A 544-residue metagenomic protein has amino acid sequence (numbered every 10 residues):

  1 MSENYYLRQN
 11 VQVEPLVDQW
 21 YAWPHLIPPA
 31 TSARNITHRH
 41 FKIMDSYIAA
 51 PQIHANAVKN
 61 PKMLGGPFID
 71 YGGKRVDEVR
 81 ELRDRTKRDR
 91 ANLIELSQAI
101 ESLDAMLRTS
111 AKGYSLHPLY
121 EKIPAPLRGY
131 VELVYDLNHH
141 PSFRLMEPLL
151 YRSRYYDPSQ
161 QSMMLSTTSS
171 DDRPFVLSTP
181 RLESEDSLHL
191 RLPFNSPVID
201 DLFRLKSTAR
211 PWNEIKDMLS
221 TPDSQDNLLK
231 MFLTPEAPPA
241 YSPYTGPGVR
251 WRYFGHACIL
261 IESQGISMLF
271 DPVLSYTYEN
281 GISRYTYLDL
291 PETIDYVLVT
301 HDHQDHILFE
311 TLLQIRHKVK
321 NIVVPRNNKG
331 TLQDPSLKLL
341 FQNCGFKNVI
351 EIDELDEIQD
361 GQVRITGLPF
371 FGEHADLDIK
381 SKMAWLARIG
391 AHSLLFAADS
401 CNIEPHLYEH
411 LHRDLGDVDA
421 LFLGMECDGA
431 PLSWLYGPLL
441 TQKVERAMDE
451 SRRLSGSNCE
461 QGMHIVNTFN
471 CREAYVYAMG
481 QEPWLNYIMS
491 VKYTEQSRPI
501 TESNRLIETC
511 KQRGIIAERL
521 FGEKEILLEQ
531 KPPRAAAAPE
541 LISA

Functional and structural regions predicted by a protein language model:
S2-D200, M231-G246, F254, C258-D302 (+2 more regions): Pre-active-site segment of Zn-dependent metallo-hydrolases
S224-Y244, N327-H392, E508, Q512 (+3 more regions): Metallo-beta-lactamase
R250-Y253, S267-P272, R364-F371, S393-D399: Active-site-proximal beta-strand elements of phosphoester/diester hydrolases
L269-P272, T293-I307, V323-N327, L395-S400 (+6 more regions): Active-site neighborhood of phospho(di)ester-bond hydrolases with catalytic His/Asp-centered motifs
T277, H303-I307, K329-L332, D356-Q359 (+4 more regions): Active-site environment of divalent metal-dependent phosphoester hydrolases
Y285-D353: Active-site HxH/HxHxD metal-binding segment of metal-dependent hydrolases
E310, F371-T468: Active-site-proximal loop/helix segments of hydrolase catalytic cores
K443-V444, M448-L454, N458, H464-I465 (+2 more regions): Short acidic, glycine/proline-enriched helix-loop-strand junctions
